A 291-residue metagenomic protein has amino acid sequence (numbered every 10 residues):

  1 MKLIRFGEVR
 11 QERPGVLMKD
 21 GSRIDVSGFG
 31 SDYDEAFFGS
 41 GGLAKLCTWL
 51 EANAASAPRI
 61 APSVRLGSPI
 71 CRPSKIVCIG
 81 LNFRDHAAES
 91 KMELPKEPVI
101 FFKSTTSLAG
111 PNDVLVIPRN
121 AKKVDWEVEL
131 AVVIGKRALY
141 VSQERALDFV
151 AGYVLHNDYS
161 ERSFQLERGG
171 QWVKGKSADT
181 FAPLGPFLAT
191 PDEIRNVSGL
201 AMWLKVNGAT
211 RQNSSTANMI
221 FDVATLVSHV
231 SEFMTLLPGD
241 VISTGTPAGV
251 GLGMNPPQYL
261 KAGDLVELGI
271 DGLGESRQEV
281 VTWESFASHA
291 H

Functional and structural regions predicted by a protein language model:
R5, K103-T105, N112, R119 (+6 more regions): Short, structured patches in soluble enzyme cores that scaffold and shape functional sites
R5-R10, C47, E51-A54, P58-R65 (+3 more regions): Catalytic-pocket segment enriched in acidic/His residues
F6-R13, L17-P118: Extended, compositionally biased flexible segments
D20-G21, T106, G135-L139, Y159-S160 (+3 more regions): Short loop segments at secondary-structure junctions
C71, G110, D125-E127, L237 (+1 more regions): Residue-level recognition of short, solvent-exposed, well-ordered loop/turn junctions that link secondary-structure
V99-P118, A138-L139, T180-A189, P247-G251: Short catalytic-site patches enriched in acidic/histidine residues that coordinate or position cofactors/metals
L139-V154: N-terminal accessory regions of nucleic-acid-interacting proteins
